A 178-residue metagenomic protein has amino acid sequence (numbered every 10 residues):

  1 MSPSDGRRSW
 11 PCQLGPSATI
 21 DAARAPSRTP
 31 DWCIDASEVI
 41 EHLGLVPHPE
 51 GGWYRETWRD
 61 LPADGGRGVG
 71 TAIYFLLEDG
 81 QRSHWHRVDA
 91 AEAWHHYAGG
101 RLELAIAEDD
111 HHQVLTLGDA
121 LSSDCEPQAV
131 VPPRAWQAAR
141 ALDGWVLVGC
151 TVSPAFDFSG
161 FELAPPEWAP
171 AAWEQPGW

Functional and structural regions predicted by a protein language model:
S2-S4, S9, S17, S27: Serine residues within intrinsically disordered or low-complexity segments
G15, T19-A22: Short, intrinsically disordered, low-complexity terminal segments
R28-V130, A138-A139, D143-V146, T151-W178: Non-catalytic, conserved peripheral segments adjacent to functional cores
